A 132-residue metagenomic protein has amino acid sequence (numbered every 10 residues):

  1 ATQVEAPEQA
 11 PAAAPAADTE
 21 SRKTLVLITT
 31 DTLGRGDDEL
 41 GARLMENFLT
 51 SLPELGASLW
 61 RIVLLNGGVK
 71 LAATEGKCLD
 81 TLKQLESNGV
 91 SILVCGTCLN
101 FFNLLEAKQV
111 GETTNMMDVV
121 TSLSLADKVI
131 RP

Functional and structural regions predicted by a protein language model:
A1-T2: A generic structural motif
E5-E75: Conserved mixed alpha/beta catalytic, RNA-binding, or beta-rich assembly cores of soluble enzyme, regulatory
L49, L79-K83, V120: Short amphipathic alpha-helical segments and helix-helix/interface helices
I62, S91-I92, K128-I130: Short, well-ordered beta-strand core segments
C78-L104: A glycine-rich helix N-cap at a beta->alpha junction
T114-R131: Low-complexity intrinsically disordered segments
